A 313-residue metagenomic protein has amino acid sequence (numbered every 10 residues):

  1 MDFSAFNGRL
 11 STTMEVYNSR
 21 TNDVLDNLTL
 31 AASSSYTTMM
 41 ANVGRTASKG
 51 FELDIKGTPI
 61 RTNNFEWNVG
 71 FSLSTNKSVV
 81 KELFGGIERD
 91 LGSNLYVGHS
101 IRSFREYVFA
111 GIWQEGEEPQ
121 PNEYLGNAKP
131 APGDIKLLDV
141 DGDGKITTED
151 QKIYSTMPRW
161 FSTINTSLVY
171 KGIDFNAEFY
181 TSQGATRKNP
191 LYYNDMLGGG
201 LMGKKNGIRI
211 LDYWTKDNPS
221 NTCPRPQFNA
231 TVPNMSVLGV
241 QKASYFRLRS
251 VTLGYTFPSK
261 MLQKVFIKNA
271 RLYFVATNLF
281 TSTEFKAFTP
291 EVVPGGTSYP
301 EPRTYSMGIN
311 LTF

Functional and structural regions predicted by a protein language model:
M1-A5, L10-V16, F51-P59, W67-T75 (+5 more regions): Membrane-embedded beta-strands that build the outer-membrane beta-barrel scaffold
M1-S11, M39-T62, G98-E106, S155-F161 (+1 more regions): Outer-membrane beta-barrel signature, preferentially recognizing the C-terminal barrel domain of Gram-negative
F6-G8, S19-D23, S48, I60-T62 (+5 more regions): Structural signature of outer-membrane beta-barrel domains
V24-L28, F65-W67, T75-N94, G184-D212 (+1 more regions): Outer-membrane beta-barrel and related beta-rich outer-membrane complex signature in Gram-negative bacteria
L28-T38, D139-T148, R225-V237, F285-E291: Flexible, solvent-exposed coil segments and beta strand-coil junctions, predominantly the extracellular/periplasmic
M40-G50, L91-E118, N206, L211-Y213 (+3 more regions): C-terminal beta-signal and terminal closure region of outer-membrane beta-barrel proteins
A41, T58-T156: Conserved small-residue
S182-L272, A276: Extracytoplasmic gating/loop element in the C-terminal half of outer-membrane beta-barrel translocons and assembly
